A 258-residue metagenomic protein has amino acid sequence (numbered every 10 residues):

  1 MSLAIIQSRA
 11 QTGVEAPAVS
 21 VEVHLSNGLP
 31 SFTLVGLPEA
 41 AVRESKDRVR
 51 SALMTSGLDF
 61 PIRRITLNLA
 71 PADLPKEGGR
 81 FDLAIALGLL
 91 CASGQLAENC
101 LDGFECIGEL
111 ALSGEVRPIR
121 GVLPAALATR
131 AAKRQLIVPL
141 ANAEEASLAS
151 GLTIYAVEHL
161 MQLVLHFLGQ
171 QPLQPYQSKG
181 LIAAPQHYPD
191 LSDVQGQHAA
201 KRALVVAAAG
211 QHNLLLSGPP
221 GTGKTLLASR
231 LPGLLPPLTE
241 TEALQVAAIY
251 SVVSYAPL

Functional and structural regions predicted by a protein language model:
M1-S229: Peripheral, non-AAA+ core regions of ATP-driven protein-machinery
L215-L258: Walker A/P-loop
